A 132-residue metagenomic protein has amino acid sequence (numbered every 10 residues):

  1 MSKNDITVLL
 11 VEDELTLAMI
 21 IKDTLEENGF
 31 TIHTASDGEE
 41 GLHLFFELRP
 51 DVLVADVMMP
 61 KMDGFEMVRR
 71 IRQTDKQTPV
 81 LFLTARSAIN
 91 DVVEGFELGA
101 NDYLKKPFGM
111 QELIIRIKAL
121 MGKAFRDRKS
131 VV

Functional and structural regions predicted by a protein language model:
I6-T7, A119-V132: Short, Lys/Arg-enriched segments at the junction into DNA-binding effector domains of transcriptional regulators
E12: Conserved acidic carboxylate
A18, P60, A88, K106: The feature encodes the CheY-like receiver
M19-E27: Charged docking surfaces used in two-component/phosphorelay signaling
G29-S36, L44: Short hydrophobic/Thr-rich beta-strand motif most characteristic of the beta2 strand and flanking loop of CheY-like
D37-E40, D63-E66: Acidic catalytic/metal-coordinating carboxylates
V54-M59: Receiver (REC) domain active-site loop signature in two-component systems and cognate sites in sensor histidine kinases
